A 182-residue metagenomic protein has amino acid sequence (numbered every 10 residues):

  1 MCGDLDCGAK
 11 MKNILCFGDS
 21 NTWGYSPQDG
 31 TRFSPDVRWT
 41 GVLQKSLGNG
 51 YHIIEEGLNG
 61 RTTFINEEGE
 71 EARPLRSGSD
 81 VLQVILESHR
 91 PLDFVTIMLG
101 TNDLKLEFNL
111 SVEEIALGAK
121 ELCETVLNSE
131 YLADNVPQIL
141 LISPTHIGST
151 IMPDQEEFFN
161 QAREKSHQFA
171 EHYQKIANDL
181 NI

Functional and structural regions predicted by a protein language model:
C2, D6-N59, F64-G69, V84-H89 (+3 more regions): Serine-esterase "nucleophile elbow" of acetyl-processing enzymes
N49, L75-I182: Alpha-helical cap/lid subdomain in secreted, periplasmic, or secretory-pathway luminal O-acyl-processing enzymes
E70-P74: Aromatic- and acidic-residue-enriched segments that line the glycan-binding/catalytic groove of carbohydrate-active
